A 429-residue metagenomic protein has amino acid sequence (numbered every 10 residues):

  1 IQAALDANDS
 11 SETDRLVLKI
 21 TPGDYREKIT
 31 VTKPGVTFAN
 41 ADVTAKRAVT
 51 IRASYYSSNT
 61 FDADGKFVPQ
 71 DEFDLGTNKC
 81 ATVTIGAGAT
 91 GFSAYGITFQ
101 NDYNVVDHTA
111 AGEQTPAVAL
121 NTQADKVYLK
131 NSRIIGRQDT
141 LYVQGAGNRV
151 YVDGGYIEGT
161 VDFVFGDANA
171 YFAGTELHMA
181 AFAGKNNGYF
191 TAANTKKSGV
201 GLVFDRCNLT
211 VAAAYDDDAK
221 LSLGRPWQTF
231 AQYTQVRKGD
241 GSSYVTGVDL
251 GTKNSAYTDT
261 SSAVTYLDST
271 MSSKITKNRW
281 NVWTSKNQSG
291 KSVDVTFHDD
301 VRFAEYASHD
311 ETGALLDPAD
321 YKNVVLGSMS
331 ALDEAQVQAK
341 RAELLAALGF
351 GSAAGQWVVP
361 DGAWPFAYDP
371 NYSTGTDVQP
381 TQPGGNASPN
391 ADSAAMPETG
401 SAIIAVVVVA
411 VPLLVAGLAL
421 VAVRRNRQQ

Functional and structural regions predicted by a protein language model:
I1-V378: Sequence-level preference for short, compositionally simple segments enriched in small aliphatic or small polar residues
S373-S401: C-terminal low-complexity, Ser/Thr- and acidic/Pro-rich disordered "stalk" regions positioned immediately N-terminal
A402-V408: Alpha-helical transmembrane segments of integral membrane proteins
V408-Q429: C-terminal membrane-anchoring or membrane-association module
